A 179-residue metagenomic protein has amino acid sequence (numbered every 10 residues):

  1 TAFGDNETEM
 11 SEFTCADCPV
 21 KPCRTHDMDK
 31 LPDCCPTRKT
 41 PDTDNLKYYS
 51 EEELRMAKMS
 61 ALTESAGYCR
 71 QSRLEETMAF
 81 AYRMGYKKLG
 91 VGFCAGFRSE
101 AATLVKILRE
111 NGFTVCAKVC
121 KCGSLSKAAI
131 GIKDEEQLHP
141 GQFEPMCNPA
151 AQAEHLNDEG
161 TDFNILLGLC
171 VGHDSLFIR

Functional and structural regions predicted by a protein language model:
T1-R179: An N-terminal assembly and electron-transfer interface module characteristic of large anaerobic redox and radical
